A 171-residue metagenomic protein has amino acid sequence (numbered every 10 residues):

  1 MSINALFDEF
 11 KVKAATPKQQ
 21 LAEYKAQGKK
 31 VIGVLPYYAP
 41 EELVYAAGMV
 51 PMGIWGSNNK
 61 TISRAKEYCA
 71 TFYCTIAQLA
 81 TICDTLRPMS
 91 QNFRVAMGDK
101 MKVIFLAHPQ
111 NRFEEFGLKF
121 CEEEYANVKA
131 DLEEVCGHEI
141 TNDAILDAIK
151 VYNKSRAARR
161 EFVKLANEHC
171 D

Functional and structural regions predicted by a protein language model:
M1-K30, E122, A126-D171: A charged, amphipathic alpha-helical module
A14-Q19, W55, K102-L106: Short amphipathic alpha-helical segments, especially helix-boundary/capping motifs
Q27, A46, G98-K100: Short, well-ordered coil/turn elements that cap or connect secondary structure elements
G33, Y38-Q91: An N-terminal, globular interaction/scaffold subdomain
I62-Y68, P109-R112, V135-E139: Short C-terminal domain-edge/linker segments immediately following a structured domain
A70-N127, D131: Gly/lys/ser-thr-rich phosphate-binding loops in alpha/beta enzymes that coordinate phosphoanhydride or phosphate groups
